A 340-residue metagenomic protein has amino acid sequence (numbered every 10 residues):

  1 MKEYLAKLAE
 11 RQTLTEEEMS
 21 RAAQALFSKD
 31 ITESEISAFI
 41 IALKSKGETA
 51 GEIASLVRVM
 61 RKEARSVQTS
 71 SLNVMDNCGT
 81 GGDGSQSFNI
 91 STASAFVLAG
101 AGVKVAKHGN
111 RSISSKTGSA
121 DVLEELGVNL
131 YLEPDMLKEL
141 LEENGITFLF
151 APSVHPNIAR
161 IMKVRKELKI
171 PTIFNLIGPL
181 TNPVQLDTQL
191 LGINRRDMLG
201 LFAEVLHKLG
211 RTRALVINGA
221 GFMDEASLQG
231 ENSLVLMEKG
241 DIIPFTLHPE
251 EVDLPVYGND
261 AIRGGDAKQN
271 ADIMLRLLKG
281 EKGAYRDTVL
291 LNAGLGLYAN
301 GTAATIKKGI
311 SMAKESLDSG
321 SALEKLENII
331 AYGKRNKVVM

Functional and structural regions predicted by a protein language model:
M1-K2, M19, I36, I53 (+5 more regions): A general structural signal for well-ordered alpha-helical segments in protein cores
M1-T13, A22, N77-D83: N-terminal basic/disordered segments at the start of proteins
K7, K62-R65, S87, G102 (+2 more regions): Glycine-rich anion-binding loops and their surrounding alpha/beta cores
L8-A54, K62-T69, T288-V289: N-terminal glycine-rich anion-binding loops that anchor highly charged ligand groups
T15, T32-E33, T49, S91 (+4 more regions): Helix N-cap / loop-to-helix initiation motif
I40, F88-N144: A glycine-rich phosphate/pyrophosphate-binding beta-strand-loop-alpha-helix module
I40-K44, D76-T80, G296: Short glycine-rich or small-residue beta-strand-to-loop segments that form or flank ligand, phosphate, metal/Fe-S
G47-G109, I113: Active-site cofactor/substrate anionic-group-binding motifs, chiefly glycine- and Lys/Arg-rich phosphate-binding loops
